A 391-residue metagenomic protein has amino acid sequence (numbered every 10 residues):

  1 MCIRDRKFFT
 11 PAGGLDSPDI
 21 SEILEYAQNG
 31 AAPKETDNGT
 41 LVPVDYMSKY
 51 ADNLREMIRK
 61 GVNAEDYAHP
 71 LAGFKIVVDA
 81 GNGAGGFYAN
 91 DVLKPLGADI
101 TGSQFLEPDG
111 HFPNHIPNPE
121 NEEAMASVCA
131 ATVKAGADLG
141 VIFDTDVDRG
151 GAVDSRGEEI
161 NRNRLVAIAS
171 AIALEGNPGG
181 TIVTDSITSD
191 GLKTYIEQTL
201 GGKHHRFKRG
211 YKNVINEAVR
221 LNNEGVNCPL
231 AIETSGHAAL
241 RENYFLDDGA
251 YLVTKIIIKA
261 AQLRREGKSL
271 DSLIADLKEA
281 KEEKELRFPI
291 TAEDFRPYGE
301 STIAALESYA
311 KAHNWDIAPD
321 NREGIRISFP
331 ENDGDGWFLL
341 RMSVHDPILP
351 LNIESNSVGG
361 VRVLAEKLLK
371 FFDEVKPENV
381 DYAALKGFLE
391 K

Functional and structural regions predicted by a protein language model:
R4, L139, N177-N352, S357-K391: Phosphate-binding and adjacent anionic-ligand microenvironments
R4-T10, F143-D154, A231: Active-site microenvironments of hydrolase-like enzyme catalytic domains
D5-A135: Gly/Ser/Thr-enriched, mixed-charge loops and adjacent short helices that form phosphate/oxyanion-binding elements
G14-E56, D154-T234, A238-L240: Proline/glycine-rich low-complexity loops and linkers
E22, Y26, K49, N53-M57 (+10 more regions): Alpha-helical scaffold segments in soluble metabolic enzymes
A68-H69, A131-T132, I142, L340-S343: Replace "in large, NTP-powered and nucleic-acid-processing enzymes" with "in large, NTP-powered factors and other
F143-T145, E159-R164, Y244-D247: Short glycine/threonine-rich catalytic loop with a Thr-x-Gly-x-Asp
